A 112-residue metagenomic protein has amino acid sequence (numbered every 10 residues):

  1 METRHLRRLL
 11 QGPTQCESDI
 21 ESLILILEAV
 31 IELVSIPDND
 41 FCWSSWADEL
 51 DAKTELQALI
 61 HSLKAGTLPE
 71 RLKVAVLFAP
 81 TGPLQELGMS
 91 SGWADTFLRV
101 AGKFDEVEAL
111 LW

Functional and structural regions predicted by a protein language model:
E2-A47, F104, E108: Short terminal alpha-helical segments
R8, S22-L25, H61, D95 (+1 more regions): Polar/charged alpha-helical tracts
T14-E21, L25, A47-T54, L72-A75 (+1 more regions): Alpha-helix boundary/N-cap detector
I31-G82: Amphipathic alpha-helical interaction modules
K73-W112: Amphipathic alpha-helical binding modules
